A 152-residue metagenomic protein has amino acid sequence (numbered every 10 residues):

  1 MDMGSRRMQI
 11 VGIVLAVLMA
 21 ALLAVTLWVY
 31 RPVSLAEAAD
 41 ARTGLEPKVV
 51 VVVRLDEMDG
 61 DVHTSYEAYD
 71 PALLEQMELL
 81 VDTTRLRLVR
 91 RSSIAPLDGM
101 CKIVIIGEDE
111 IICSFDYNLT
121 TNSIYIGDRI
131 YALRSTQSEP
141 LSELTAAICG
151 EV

Functional and structural regions predicted by a protein language model:
D2-V152: Function-determining sites in protein domains
